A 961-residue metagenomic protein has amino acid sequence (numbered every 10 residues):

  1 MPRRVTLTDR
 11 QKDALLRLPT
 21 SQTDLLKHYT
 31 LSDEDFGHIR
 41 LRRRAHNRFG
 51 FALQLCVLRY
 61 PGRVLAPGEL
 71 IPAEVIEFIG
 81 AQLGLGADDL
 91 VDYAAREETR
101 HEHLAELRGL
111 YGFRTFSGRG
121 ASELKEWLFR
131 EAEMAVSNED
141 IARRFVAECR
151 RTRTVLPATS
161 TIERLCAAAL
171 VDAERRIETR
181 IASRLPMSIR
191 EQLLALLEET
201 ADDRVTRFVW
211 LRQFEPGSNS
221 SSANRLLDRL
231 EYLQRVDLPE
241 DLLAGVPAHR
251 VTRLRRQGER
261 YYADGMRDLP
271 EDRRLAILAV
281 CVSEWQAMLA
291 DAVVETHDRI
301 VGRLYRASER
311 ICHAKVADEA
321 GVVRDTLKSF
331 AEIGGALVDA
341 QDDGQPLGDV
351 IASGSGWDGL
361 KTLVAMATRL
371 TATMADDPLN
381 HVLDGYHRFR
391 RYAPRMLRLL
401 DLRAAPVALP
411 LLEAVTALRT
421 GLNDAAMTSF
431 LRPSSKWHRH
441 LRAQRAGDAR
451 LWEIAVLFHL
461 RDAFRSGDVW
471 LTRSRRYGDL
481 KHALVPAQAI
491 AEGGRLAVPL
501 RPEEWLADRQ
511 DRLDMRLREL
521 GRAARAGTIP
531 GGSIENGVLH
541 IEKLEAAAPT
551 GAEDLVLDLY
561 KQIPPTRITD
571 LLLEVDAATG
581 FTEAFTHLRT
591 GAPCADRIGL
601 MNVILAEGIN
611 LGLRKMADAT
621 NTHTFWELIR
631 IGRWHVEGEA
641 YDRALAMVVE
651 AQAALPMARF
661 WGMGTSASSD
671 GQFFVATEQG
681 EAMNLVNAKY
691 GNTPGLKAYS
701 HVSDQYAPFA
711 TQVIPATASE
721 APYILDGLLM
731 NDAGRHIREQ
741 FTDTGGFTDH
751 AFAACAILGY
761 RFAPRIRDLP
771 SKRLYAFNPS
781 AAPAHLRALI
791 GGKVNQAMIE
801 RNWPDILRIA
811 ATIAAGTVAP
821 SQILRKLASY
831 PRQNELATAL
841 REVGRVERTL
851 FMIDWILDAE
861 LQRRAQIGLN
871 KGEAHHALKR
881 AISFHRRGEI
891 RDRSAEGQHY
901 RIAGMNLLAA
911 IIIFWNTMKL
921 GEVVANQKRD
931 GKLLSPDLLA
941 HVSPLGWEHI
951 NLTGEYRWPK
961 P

Functional and structural regions predicted by a protein language model:
P2-Q510: Long amphipathic alpha-helical coiled-coil/heptad-repeat bundle
G62, M616, A667-F673, I724 (+1 more regions): Short, conserved catalytic/metal-binding motifs centered on acidic residues
D514-A619: Structured, charged N-terminal subsegments at the starts of enzyme catalytic cores and at intra-chain domain/subunit
E574, F581-A584, A592, I598 (+1 more regions): Active-site cores of enzymes that catalyze phosphoryl transfer or operate on phosphate-rich substrates
R589-A592, G608-S666: Electropositive nucleic-acid engagement tracts
S719-E739: Short, basic/hydrophobic alpha-helical segments
Q740-H750, D768-R773: Acidic, metal-coordinating catalytic cores used for nucleic-acid/nucleotide bond scission and strand-transfer chemistry
A788, V794-P961: Long, compositionally biased intrinsically disordered regions
